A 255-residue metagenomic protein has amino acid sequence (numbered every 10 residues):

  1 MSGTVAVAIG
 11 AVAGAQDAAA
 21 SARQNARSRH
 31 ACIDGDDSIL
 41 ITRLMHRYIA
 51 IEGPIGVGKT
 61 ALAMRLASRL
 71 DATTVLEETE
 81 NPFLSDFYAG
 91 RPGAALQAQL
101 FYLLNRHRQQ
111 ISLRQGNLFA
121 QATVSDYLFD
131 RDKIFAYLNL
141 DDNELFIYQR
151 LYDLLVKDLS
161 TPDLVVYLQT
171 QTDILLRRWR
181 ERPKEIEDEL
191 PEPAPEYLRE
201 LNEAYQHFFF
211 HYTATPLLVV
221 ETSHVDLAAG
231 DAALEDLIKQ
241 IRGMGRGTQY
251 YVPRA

Functional and structural regions predicted by a protein language model:
A6-A20: Residue-level detector of structural "landmarks"
P54: P-loop (Walker A) phosphate-binding loop of NTP-binding proteins
K59: Conserved lysine of the Walker
S68-N105: Conserved substrate/cofactor phosphate-moiety recognition/catalytic segment in nucleotide-dependent phosphotransferases
A94-S160: Glycine-rich phosphate-binding loop used to anchor ATP phosphates in small-molecule kinases, encompassing both
K133-A204: A glycine- and Lys/Arg-enriched "phosphate-lid" helix/loop adjacent to the NTP-binding pocket of small-molecule kinases
R180-D188, E192-A255: NTP-dependent small-molecule kinase module
